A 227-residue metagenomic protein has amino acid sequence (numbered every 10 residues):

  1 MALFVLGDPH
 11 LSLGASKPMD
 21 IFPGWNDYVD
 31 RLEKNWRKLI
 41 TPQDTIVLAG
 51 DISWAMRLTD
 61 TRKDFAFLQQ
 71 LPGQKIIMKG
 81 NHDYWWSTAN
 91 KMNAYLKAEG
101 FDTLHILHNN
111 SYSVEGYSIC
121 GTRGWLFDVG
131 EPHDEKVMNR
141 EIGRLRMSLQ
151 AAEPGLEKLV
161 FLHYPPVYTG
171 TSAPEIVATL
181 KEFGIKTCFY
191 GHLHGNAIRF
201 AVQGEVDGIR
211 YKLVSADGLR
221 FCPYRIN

Functional and structural regions predicted by a protein language model:
M1-A2, N227: Short, Lys/Arg-enriched, disordered terminal segments
A2, A15-V114, S172-I185, I209 (+1 more regions): Core catalytic region of metal-dependent phosphoesterases/phosphodiesterases, especially metallo-beta-lactamase-like
L3-V5, V47, I119, L159-F161 (+1 more regions): Structural motif
G7-L11, G50-S53, N81-D83, N110 (+4 more regions): Active-site metal-binding loops of divalent metal-dependent hydrolases
H10-K17, P42-T45, S118-V129: Short, basic/glycine-rich phosphate-binding loops at helix/coil junctions that contact nucleotide phosphates
P18-M19, L126-K136, A152-T187: Active-site-proximal segments of metal-dependent phosphoesterases and phosphodiesterases across multiple
I76, P166-N227: Conserved beta-sheet core of the metallophosphoesterase superfamily
E115-G155, I226: Binuclear metal-dependent hydrolase catalytic cores centered on His/Asp/Glu-rich metal-binding motifs
